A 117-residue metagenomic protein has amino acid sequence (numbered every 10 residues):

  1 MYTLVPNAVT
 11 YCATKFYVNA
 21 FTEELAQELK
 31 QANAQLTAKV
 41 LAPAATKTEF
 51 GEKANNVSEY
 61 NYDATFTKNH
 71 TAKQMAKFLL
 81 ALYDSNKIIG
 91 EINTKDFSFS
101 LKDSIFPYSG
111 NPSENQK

Functional and structural regions predicted by a protein language model:
M1-Y17, Q27-K30: Catalytic loop of short-chain dehydrogenase/reductase
T22-E28, D84: Alpha-helical segments that scaffold the active site and NAD(P)H-binding pocket of short-chain dehydrogenase/reductase
L29-A34, T46: A short hydrophobic alpha-helix cap/turn motif
K30, G51, N55-N56: A generic structural signal for secondary-structure junctions that act as hinges or helix/strand caps at the edges
T37: Short, small/polar-rich loop/turn modules that mediate ligand/substrate recognition or access, typified
V40-A42, N56-Y108: C-terminal helical subdomain
P43-K53: Short, flexible catalytic-loop segment of classical short-chain dehydrogenase/reductase
